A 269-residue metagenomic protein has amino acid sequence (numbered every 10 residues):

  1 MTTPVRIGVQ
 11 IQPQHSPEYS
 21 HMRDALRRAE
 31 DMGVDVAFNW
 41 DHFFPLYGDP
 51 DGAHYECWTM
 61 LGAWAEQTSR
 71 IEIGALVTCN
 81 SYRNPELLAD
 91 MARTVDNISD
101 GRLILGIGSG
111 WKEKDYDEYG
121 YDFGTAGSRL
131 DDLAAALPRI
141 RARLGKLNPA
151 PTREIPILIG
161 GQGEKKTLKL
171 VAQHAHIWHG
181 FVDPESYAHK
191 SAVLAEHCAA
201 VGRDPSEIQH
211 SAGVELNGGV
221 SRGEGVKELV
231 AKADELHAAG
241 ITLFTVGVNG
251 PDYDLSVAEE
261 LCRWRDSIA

Functional and structural regions predicted by a protein language model:
M1-A269: Active-site-adjacent structural elements that line small-molecule/cofactor binding pockets in enzymes
